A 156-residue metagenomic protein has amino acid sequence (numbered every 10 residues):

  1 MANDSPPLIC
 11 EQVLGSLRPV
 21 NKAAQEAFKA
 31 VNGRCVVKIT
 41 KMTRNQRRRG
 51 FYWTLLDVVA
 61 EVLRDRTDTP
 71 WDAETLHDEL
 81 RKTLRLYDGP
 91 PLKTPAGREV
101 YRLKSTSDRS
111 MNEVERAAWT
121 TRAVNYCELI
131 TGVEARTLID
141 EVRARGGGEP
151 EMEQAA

Functional and structural regions predicted by a protein language model:
M1-T121, N125-A156: Acidic (Asp/Glu-rich) sequence patches and key acidic residues that form negatively charged surfaces used
